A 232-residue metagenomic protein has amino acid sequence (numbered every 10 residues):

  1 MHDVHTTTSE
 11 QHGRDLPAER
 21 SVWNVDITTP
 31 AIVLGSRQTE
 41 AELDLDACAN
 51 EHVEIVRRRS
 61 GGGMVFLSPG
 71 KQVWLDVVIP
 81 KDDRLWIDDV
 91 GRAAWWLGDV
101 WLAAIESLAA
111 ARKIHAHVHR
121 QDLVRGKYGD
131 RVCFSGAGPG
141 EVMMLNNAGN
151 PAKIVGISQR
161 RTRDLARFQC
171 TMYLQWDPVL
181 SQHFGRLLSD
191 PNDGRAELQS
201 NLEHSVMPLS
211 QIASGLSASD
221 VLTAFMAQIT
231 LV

Functional and structural regions predicted by a protein language model:
M1-N50, E54-R58, G63-M64, R125 (+3 more regions): Active-site loop/lid in soluble adenylation, ligation, and acyl-transfer enzymes
I27-T29, S68-Q72, A137, R167: Short, solvent-exposed loop/turn segments at the edges of secondary structure
E42-D44, R84-V90, V179-H183, S217-D220: Short, conserved charged micro-motifs
E51, R58, P69-P80, T171-L174: Active-site-adjacent structural patch at catalytic or cofactor/ligand-binding sites
G63-R84, R195-P208: Residues forming anionic-ligand binding surfaces in small-molecule and nucleic-acid pockets of primarily soluble enzymes
S68-P69, M144-N150, T162-R163, W176: Short acidic-glycine loop/turn motifs at beta-strand connectors
W74-P139, M144-G149: Internal, conserved structured core segments that host functional sites
G98-Y128, I157-V232: Long, positively charged amphipathic alpha-helical accessory segments at protein N-termini or as interdomain linkers
